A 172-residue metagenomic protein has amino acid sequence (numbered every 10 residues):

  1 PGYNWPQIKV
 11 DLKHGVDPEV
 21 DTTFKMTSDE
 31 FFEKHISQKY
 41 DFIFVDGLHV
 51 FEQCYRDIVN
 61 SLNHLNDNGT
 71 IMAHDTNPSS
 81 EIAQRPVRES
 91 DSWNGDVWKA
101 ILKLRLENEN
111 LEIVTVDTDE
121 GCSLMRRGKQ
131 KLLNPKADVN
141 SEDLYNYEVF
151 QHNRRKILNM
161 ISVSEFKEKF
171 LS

Functional and structural regions predicted by a protein language model:
P1-H35, Y40-F42, N77-S80, R85: SAM cofactor-binding core of SAM-dependent methyltransferases, primarily the Rossmann-like beta-alpha-beta module
F42-F44, M72: Structural motif
D46-H49: Switch II (G3) loop of P-loop NTPases
Q53-S172: C-terminal substrate-binding/active-site "lid" region of AdoMet-derived donor-dependent transferases
